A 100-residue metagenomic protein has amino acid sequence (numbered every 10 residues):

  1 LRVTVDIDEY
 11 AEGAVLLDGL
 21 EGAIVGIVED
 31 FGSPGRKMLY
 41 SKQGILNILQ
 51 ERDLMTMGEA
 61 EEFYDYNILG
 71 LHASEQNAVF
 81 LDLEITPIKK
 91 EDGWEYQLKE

Functional and structural regions predicted by a protein language model:
R2-L98: C-terminal alpha-helical interaction appendages
